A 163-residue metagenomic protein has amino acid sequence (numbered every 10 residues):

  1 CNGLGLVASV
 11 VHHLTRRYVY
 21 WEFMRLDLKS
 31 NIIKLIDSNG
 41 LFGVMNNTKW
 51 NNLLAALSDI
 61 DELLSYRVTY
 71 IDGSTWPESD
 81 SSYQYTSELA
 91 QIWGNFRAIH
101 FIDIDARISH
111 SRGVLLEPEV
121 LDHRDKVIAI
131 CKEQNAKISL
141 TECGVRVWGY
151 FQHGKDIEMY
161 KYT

Functional and structural regions predicted by a protein language model:
A8-V10: Intrinsically disordered, low-complexity segments enriched in serine/threonine/proline/glycine and often basic
L14, V19-G144, F151-T163: Structured alpha/beta or helical-core interaction and ligand-binding surfaces enriched in interleaved
